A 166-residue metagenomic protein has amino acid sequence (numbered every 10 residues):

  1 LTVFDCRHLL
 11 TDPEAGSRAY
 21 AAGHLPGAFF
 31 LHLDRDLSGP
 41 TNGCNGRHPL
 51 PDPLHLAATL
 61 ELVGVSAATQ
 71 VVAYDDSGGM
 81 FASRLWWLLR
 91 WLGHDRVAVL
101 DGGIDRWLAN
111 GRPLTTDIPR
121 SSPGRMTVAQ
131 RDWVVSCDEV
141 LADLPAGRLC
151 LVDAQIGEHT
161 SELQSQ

Functional and structural regions predicted by a protein language model:
L1-S161, S165: Cytosolic catalytic domains that perform sulfur/thiol-centered chemistry
